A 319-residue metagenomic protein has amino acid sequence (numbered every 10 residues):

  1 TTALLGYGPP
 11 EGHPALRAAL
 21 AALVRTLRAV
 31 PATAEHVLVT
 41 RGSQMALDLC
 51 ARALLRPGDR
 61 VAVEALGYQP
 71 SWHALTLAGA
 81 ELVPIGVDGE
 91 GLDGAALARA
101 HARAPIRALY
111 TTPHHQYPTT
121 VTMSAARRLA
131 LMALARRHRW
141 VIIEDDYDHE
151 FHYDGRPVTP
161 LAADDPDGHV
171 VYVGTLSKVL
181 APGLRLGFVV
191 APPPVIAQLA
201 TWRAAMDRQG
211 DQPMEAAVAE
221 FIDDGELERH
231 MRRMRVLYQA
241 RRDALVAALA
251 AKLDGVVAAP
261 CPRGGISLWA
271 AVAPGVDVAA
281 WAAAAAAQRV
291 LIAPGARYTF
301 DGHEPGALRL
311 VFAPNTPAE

Functional and structural regions predicted by a protein language model:
A3-R139, E150-D167, Y238: Conserved core of the PLP fold type I
V63, P84, E144, V218 (+1 more regions): Hydrophobic residues in well-ordered beta-strands that form the structural core
P166-V236: Conserved core segment of the aminotransferase class I/II
V190, W269-A271, V311-A313: Short hydrophobic/aromatic beta-strand micro-patches that form the beta-sheet surface supporting nucleotide- or nucleic
A219, V236-V246, V257-A271, W281: Conserved glycine-rich beta-strand-loop-beta hairpin in the small C-terminal domain of fold type I
V276-W281, P317-E319: Short, conserved charged micro-motifs
A287, D301-E319: PLP-dependent enzyme catalytic core of the Aspartate aminotransferase-like
